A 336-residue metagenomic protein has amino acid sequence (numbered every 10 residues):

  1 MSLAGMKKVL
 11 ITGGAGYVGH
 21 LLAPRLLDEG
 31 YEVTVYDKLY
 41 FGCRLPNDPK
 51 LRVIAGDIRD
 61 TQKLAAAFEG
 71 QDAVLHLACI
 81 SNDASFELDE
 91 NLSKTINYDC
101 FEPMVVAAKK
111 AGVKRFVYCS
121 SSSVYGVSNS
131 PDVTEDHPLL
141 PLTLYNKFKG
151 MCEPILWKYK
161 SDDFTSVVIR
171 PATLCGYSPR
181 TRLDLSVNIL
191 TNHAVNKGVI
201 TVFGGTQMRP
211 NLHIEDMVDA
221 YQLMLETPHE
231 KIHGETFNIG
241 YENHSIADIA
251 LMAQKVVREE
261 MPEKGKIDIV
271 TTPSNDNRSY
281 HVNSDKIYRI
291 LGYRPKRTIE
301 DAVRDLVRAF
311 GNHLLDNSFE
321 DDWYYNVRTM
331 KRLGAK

Functional and structural regions predicted by a protein language model:
L10-E29: N-terminal Rossmann NAD(P)H-binding glycine-rich loop of SDR-like oxidoreductase domains
P49-D60: Rossmann-fold cofactor-recognition segment
I58-I96: NAD(P)H-binding glycine-rich loop region in Rossmannoid oxidoreductase-like domains and their noncatalytic homologs
R59, L92-P103, L139, T143 (+1 more regions): Glycine-rich NAD(P)-binding loop of the Rossmann-fold in SDR/ketoreductase-type enzymes
H76, E102-L144: Conserved Rossmann-fold NAD(P)-dependent oxidoreductase catalytic core, especially the SDR/UDP-sugar
Y125-G126, T143-L144, I169-L185: Flexible, glycine-rich beta-alpha linker
V127, L140-V167, V195: Active-site Tyr-X1-5-Lys
G198, F203-K336: C-terminal substrate-binding subdomain of Rossmann-fold SDR/epimerase-dehydratase oxidoreductases
